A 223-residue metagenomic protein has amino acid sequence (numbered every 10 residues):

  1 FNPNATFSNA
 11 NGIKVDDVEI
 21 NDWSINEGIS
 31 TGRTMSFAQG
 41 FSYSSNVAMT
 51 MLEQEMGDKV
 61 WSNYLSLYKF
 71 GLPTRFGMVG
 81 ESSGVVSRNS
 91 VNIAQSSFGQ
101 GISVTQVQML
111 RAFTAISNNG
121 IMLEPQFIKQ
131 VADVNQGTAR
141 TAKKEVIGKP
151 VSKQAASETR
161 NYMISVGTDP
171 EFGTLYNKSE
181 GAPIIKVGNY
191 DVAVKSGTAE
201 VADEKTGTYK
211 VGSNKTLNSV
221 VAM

Functional and structural regions predicted by a protein language model:
F1-M223: Beta-lactam-recognizing serine transpeptidase/beta-lactamase-like catalytic domain environment
